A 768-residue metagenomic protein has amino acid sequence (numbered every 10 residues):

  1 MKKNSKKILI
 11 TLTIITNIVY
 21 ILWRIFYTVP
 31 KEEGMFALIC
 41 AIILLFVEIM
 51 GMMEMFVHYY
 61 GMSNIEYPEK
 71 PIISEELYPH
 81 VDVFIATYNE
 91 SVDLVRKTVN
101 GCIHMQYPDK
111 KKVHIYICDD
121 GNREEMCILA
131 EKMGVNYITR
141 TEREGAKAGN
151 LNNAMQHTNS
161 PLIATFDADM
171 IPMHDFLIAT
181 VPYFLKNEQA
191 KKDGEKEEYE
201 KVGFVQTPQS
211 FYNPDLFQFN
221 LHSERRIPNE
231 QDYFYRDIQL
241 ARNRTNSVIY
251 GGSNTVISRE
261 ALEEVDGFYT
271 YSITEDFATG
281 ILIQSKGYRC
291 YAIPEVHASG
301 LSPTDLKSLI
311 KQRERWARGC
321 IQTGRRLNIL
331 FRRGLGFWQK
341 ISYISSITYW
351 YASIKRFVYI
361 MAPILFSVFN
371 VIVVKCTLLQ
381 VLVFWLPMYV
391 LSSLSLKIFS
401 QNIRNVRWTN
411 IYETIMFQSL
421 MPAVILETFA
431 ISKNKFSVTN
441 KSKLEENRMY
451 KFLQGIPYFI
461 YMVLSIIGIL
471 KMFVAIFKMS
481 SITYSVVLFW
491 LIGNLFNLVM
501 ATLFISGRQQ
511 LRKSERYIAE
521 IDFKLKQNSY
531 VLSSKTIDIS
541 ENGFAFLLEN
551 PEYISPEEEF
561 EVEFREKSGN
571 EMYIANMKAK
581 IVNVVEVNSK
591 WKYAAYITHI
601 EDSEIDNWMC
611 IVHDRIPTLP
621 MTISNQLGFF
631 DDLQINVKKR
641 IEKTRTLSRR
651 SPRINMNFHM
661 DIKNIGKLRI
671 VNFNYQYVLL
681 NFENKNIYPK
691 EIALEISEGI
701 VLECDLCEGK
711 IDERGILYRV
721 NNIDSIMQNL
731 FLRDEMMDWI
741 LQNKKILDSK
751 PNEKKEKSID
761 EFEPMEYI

Functional and structural regions predicted by a protein language model:
M1-L77, A130, S353, Y484-S506 (+2 more regions): N-terminal membrane-anchoring/stem segments of glycan-assembly enzymes
M1-T11, V29-A41, N64-I72, T245 (+1 more regions): Basic/Trp-rich segment in TM-proximal cytosolic loops or flexible interdomain/linker regions
G61, I138-L162, H174-I273, S285 (+1 more regions): Long helical/loop segments within the catalytic core of UDP-sugar-dependent glycosyltransferases, especially the large
H80-D82, H114, A278: Cell-envelope/extracellular polymer assembly enzymes that use nucleotide-activated donors
N100-K111: Short, acidic, metal-binding catalytic loop of nucleotide-sugar glycosyltransferases
C118-M126, R143: A conserved acidic beta->alpha catalytic loop
D167-I171: The conserved acidic donor/metal-binding loop of glycosyltransferases
V487-I539, L548-E552, V612-F673, L680-K685 (+1 more regions): N-terminal helix initiation/capping motif
